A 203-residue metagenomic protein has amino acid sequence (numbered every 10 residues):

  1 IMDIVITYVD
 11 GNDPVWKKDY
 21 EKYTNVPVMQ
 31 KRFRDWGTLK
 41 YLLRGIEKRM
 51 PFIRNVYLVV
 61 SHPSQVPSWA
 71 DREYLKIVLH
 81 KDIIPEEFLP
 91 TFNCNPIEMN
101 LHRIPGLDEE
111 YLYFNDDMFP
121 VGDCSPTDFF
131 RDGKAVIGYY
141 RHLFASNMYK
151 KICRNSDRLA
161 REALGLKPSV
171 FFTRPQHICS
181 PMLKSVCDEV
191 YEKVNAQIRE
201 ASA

Functional and structural regions predicted by a protein language model:
M2-G11: Short, hydrophobic/glycine-enriched beta-strand segments
G11-R34, Y139: A solvent-exposed, charged loop/short amphipathic helix patch at secondary-structure junctions
N12-W16, S64-W69, F119-D123, D128-R131 (+2 more regions): Short catalytic/ligand-binding loop motif for oxyanion handling, primarily in non-cytosolic enzymes, centered on
Q30, R34, S64-D108: Active-site-proximal specificity loops/subdomain of glycosyltransferases
G45-I53: Short, acidic, metal-binding catalytic loop of nucleotide-sugar glycosyltransferases
I53-P63: Short beta-strand/loop segment that forms part of the nucleotide-sugar
S64-Q65, N100-L143: GT-A fold catalytic core of metal-dependent nucleotide-sugar glycosyltransferases, centered on the diacidic
V136-A203: Long, charge-rich alpha-helical interaction segments
